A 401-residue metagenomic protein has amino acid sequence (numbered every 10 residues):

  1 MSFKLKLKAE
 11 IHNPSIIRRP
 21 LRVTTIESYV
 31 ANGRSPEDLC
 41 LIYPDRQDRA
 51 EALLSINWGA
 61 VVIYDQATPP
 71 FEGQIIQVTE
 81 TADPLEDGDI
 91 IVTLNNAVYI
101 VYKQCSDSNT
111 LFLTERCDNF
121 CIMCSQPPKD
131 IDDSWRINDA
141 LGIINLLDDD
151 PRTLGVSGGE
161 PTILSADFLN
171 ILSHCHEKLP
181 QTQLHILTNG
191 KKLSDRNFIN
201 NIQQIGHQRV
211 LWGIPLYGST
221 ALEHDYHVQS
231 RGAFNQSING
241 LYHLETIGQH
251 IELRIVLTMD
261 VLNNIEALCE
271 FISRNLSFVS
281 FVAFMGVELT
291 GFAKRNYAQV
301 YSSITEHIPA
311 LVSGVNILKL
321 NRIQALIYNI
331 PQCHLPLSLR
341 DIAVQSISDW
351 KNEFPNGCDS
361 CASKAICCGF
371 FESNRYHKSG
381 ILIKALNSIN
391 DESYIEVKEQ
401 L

Functional and structural regions predicted by a protein language model:
M1-D107, A310-L311, K319-A325: Flexible, acidic/Gly-rich N-terminal and inter-domain linker regions that tether and position cofactor-handling modules
F3-I17, L337-L401: Flexible mid-to-C-terminal extensions adjoining Fe-S/redox cofactors in radical SAM and related proteins
Y102-I137, F371: Canonical Radical SAM [4Fe-4S] cluster-binding loop centered on the CxxxCxxC motif and its immediate flanking residues
S125-R136, D149-L164, H176-D195, G206-I238 (+2 more regions): Core AdoMet radical
I143-I163, I383-L401: Short Fe-S-cluster ligation motifs
L154, R209-G213, N235-A298, S303-Q332: Conserved C-terminal portion of the radical SAM core fold that forms the substrate/S-adenosylmethionine-binding
A166-S173, S194-Q204, N263-I272: Distinct, well-ordered alpha-helical segments
S173-H176, N263-V279, P336-N352: Short, electropositive alpha-helical surface patch
